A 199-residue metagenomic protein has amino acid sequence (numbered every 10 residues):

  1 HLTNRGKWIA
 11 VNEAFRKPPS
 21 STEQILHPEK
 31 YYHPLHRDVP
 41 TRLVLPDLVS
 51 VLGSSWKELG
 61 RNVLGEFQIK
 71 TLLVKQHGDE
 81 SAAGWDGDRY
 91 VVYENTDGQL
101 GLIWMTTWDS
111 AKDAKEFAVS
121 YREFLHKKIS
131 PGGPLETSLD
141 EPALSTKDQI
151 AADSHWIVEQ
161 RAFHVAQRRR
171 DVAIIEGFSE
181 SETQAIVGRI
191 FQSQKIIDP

Functional and structural regions predicted by a protein language model:
H1, H27, H33-H36, H77 (+3 more regions): Histidine (H) residue identity feature
H1-N62, G98-L100, A114, G133-E136: Amphipathic alpha-helical substructures
T3, R16, S20, K30 (+7 more regions): Generic surface-pattern signal
R5, R16, R37, R42 (+6 more regions): Arginine residue identity/basic-tract feature
A10, Q68, E182-I186: Exposed alpha-helical structural elements
T41-L102, K112, F117-S120, A151-H155 (+1 more regions): Short, compositionally biased low-complexity segments enriched in polar/charged residues
V92-I129, G133-P199: A short, solvent-exposed beta-edge/loop patch
